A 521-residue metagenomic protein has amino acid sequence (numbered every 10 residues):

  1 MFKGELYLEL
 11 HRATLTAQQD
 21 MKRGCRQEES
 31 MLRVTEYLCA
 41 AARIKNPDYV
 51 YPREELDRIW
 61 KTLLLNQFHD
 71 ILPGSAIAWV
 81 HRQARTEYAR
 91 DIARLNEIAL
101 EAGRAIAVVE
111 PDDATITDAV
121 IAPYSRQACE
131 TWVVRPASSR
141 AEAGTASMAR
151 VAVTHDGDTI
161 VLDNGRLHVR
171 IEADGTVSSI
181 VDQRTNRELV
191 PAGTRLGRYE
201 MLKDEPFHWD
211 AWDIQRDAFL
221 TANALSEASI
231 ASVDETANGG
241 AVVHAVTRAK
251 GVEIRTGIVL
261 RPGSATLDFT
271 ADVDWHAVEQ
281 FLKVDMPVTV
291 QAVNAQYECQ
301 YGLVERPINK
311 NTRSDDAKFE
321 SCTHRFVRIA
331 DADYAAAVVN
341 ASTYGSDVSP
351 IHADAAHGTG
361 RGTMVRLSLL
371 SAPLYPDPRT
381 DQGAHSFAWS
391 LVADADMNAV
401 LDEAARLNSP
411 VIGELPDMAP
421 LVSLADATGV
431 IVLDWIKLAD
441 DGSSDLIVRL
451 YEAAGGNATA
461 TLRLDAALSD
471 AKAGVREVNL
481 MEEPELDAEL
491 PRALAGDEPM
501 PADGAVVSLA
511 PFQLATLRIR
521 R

Functional and structural regions predicted by a protein language model:
M1-V109, L407-P410: Metal- or metallocofactor-binding catalytic centers and their adjacent structured scaffolds across diverse enzyme
L10, A89-A93, E97-R521: C-terminal (or distal) subdomains of carbohydrate-active enzymes
